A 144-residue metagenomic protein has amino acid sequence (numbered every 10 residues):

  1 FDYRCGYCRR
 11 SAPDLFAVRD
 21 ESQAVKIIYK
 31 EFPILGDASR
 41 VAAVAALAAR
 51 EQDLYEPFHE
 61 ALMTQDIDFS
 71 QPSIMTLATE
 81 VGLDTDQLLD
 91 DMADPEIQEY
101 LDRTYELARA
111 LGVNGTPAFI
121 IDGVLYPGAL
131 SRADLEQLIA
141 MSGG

Functional and structural regions predicted by a protein language model:
F1-T79, R109-N114: Structural alpha/beta surface segment adjacent to cysteine/selenocysteine redox centers across thiol/disulfide enzymes
Y7, P13-F16, M75-G144: C-terminal cap of thioredoxin/glutaredoxin-like
